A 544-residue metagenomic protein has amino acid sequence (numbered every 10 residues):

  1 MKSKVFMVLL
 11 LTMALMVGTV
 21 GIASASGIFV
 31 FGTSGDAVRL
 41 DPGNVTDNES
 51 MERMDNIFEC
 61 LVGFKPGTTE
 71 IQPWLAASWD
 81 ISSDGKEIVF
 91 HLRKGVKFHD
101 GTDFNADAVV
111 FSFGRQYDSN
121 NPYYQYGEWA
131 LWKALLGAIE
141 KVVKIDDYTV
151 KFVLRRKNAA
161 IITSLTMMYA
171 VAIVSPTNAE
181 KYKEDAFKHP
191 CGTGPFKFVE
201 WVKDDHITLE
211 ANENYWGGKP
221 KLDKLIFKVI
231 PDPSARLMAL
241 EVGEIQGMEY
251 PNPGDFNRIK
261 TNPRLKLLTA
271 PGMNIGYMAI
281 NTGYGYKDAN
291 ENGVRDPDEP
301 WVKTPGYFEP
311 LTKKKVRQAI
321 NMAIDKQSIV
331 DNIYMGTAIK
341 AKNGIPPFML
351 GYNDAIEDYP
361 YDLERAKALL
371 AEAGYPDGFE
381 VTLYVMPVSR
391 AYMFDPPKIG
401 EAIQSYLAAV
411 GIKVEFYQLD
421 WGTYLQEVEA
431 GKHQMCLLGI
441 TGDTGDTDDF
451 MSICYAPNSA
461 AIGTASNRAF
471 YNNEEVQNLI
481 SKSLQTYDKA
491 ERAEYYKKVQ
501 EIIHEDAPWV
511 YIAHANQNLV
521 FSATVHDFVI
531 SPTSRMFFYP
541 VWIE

Functional and structural regions predicted by a protein language model:
M1-L9: Bacterial N-terminal signal peptides that target proteins for export
L9-G18: Bacterial N-terminal signal peptides
G21-S24, F64-G67, K86, R93-Y123 (+6 more regions): Extracytoplasmic/periplasmic ligand-capture domains
G32-S83, G114, C191-G192: N-terminal lobe/hinge region of extracytoplasmic solute-binding protein
H91, E128-T177: Surface-exposed binding/hinge segments that line and control ligand-binding clefts or catalytic entry sites
P176-T177, G336-I356, N518-A523: Mature extracytoplasmic/periplasmic domains
I512: Active-site-proximal polar cores
L519-E544: Long beta-strand-rich cores associated with HINT superfamily self-processing modules
